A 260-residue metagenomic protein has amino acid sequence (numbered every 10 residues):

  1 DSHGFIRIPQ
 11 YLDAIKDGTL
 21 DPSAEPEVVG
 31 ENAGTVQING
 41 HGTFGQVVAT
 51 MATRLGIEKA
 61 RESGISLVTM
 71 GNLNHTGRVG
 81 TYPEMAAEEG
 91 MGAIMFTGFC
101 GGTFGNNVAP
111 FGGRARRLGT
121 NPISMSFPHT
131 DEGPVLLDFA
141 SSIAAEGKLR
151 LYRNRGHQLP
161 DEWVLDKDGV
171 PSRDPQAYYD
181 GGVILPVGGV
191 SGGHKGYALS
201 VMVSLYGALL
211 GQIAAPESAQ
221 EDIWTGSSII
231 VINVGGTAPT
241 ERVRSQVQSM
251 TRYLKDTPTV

Functional and structural regions predicted by a protein language model:
S2-K59: Active-site cofactor/substrate anionic-group-binding motifs, chiefly glycine- and Lys/Arg-rich phosphate-binding loops
I38-G40, R61, L67-N72, A93-T97 (+4 more regions): General beta-strand structural signal in soluble alpha/beta enzymes
T50, R54, E58-F96, T103-F104: A glycine-rich phosphate/pyrophosphate-binding beta-strand-loop-alpha-helix module
G90-N107, S204-E221: Glycine-rich phosphate/pyrophosphate-binding loops and their adjacent beta-strand/loop elements at enzyme active sites
G102-A177: Phosphate/diphosphate-binding glycine-rich loops and adjacent basic-rich segments that engage nucleotide
G147-K148, R153-E217: Secondary-shell segments that build the walls of catalytic and ion/ligand-binding clefts
L205, A215-V260: Catalytic-core signal marking the mid-to-C-terminal active-site face
